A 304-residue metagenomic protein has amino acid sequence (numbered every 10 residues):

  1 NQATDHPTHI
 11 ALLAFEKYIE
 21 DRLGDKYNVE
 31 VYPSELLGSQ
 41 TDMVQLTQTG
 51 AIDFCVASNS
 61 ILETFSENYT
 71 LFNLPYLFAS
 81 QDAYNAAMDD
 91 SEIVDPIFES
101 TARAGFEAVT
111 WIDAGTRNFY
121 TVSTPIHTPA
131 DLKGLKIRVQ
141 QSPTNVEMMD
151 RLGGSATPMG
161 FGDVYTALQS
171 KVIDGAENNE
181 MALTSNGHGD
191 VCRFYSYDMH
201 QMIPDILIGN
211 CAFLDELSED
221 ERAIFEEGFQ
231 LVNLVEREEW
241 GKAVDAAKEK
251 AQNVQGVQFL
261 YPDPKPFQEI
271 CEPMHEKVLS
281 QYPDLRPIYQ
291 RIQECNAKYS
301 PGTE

Functional and structural regions predicted by a protein language model:
N1-Y84, E92, T101-E304: N-terminal secretory/targeting leader peptides
